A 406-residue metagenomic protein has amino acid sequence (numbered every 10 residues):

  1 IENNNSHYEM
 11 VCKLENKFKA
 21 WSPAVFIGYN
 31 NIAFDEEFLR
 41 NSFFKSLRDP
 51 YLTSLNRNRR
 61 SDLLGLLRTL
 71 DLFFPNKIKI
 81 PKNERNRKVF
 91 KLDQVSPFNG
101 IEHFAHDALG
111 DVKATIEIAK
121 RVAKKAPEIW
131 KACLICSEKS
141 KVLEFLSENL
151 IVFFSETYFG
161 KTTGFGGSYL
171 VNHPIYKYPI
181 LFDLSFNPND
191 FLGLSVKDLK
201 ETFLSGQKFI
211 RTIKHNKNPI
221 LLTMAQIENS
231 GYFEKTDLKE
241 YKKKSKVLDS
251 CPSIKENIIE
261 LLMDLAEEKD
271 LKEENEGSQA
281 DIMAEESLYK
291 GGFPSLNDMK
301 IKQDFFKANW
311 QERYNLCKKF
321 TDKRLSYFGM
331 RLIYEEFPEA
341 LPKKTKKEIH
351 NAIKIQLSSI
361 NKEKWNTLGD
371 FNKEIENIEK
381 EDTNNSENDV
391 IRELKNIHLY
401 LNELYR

Functional and structural regions predicted by a protein language model:
I1, F18-P127, C133-C136, D298-E339 (+3 more regions): Metal-dependent phosphoesterase core characteristic of DEDDh/y 3'-5' exonuclease domains
I1-F74, E228, E234-Y241, S245-K246 (+3 more regions): Conserved DEDDh/DEDDy metal-dependent 3′-5′ exonuclease domain
S6, D183, S195, C251 (+4 more regions): Helix N-terminus capping/helix-initiation residues
K13, K91, K125-E128, K141 (+3 more regions): Exposed alpha-helical structural elements
I135-K214: Acidic catalytic cores of enzymes that act on phosphate-bearing nucleotides/polynucleotides
L204-V247: Structured mid-domain segments that build the active-site/substrate or prosthetic-cofactor binding neighborhood
L341, T345-R406: C-terminal non-catalytic accessory extensions
